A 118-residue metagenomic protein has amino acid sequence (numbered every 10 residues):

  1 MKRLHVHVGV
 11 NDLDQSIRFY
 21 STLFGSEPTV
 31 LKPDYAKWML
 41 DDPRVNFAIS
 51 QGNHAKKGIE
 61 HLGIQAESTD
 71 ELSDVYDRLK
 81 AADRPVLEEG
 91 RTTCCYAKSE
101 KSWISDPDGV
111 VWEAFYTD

Functional and structural regions predicted by a protein language model:
K2, H7-N46: Core segments of cupin and vicinal oxygen chelate
H5-H7, K37, H61-G63, K101-W103: Short aromatic/hydrophobic contact patches that present stacked aromatics for nucleic-acid/ligand binding
V6, S50, Y96-K98, W103 (+1 more regions): Short beta->alpha transition motifs characteristic of CBS
L13, I64-V111: Vicinal oxygen chelate
E27, F47-A48, P85-E89: A short linear hydrophobic-aromatic micro-motif
E27-P33, R91-T93, Y116-D118: Conserved catalytic-core motifs of GNAT/GCN5-like acyltransferases
K32-Y35, K56, C95-E100: Short acidic/glycine-enriched loop/turn segments that link adjacent beta-strands
D42-N46, H54-K57, E67-L72: Short, charged/polar surface micro-motifs in flexible loops or helix N-caps
